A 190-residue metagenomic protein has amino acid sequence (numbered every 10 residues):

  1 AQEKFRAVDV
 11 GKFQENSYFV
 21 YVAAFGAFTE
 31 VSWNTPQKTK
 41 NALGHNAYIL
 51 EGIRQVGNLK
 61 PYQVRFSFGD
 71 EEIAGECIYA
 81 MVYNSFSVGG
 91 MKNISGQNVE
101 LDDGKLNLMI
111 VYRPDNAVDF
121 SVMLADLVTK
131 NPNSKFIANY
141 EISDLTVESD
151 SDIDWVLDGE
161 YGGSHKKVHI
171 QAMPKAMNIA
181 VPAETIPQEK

Functional and structural regions predicted by a protein language model:
A1-Y79: Catalytic core of DAGKc-family lipid kinases
G11, V31, A80, L108 (+2 more regions): A residue-level signal for conserved active-site and pocket-lining positions in enzyme catalytic cores
F13-Q14, N34, V82-Y83, M109-V111 (+1 more regions): Short beta-strand-to-turn element immediately C-terminal to the catalytic PLP-Schiff-base lysine in fold type I
A24, F28, M81-Q97, Y161: Glycine-rich phosphate/pyrophosphate-binding beta-alpha loops
F28-V31, A74-E76, V88-K92, N116-F120: Short acidic/glycine-rich loop or secondary-structure boundary segments that cap or lie
T39-N46, S87-V88, Q97-N116: Gly/Ser/Thr-rich active-site loops/lids in small-molecule metabolic enzymes that frequently grip phosphoryl groups
E51, F66-F68, N93-S95, N131-N133: A generic local structural motif
F68-G69, A74, E100-D103, I110-K190: ATP/nucleoside-binding phosphotransfer catalytic cores, i.e., glycine-rich phosphate-binding loops
